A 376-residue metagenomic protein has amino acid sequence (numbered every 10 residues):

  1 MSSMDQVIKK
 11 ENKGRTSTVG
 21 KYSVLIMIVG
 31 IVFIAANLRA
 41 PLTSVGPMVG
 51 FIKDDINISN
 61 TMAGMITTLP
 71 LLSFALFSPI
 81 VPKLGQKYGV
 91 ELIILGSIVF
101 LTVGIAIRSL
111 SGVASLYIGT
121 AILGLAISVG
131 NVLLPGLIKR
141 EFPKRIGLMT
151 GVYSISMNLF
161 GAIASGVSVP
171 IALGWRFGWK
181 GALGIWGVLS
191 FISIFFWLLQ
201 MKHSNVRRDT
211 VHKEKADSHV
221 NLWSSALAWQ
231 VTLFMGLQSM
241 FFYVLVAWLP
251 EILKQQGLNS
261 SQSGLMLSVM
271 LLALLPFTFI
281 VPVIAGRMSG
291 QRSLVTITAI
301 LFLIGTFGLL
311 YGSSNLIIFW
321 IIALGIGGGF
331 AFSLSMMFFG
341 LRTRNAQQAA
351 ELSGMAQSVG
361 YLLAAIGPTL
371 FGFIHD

Functional and structural regions predicted by a protein language model:
K9-K21, K202-V231: Juxtamembrane intracellular "pre-TM" segments in multi-pass secondary transporters
V45-G46, S224-S268, A273-T278: Extracytoplasmic gate region of multi-pass secondary transporters
L76-A114: Conserved MFS/SLC helix-loop-helix module at the cytosolic interface between two early adjacent transmembrane helices
F77-G89, F277-G290, H375: Helix-to-loop junctions at the C-terminal end of transmembrane segments in multipass secondary transporters
V113, K144-R145, M149-N205, W248: Helix-loop-helix hairpin linking two adjacent transmembrane segments in secondary transporters
G119-I155: Cytoplasmic helix-loop-helix junction between adjacent transmembrane helices in 12-TM secondary transporters
S289-F338: C-terminal transmembrane helical hairpin of 12-TM major facilitator-type secondary transporters
T343-D376: A late C-terminal transmembrane helix in Major Facilitator Superfamily
